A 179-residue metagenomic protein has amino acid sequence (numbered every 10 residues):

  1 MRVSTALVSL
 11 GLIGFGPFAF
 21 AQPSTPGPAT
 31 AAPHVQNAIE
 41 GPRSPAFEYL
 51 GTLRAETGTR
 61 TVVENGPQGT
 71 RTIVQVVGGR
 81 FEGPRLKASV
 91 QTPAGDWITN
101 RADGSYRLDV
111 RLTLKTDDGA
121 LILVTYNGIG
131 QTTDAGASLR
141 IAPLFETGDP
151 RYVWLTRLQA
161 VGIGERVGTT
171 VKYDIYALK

Functional and structural regions predicted by a protein language model:
M1-L7: Bacterial N-terminal signal peptides that target proteins for export
V8-P17: Bacterial N-terminal signal peptides
F20-Q22: Boundary of Sec targeting at the N-terminus
S24-K179: Beta-strand-enriched cores of mature, soluble protein domains
